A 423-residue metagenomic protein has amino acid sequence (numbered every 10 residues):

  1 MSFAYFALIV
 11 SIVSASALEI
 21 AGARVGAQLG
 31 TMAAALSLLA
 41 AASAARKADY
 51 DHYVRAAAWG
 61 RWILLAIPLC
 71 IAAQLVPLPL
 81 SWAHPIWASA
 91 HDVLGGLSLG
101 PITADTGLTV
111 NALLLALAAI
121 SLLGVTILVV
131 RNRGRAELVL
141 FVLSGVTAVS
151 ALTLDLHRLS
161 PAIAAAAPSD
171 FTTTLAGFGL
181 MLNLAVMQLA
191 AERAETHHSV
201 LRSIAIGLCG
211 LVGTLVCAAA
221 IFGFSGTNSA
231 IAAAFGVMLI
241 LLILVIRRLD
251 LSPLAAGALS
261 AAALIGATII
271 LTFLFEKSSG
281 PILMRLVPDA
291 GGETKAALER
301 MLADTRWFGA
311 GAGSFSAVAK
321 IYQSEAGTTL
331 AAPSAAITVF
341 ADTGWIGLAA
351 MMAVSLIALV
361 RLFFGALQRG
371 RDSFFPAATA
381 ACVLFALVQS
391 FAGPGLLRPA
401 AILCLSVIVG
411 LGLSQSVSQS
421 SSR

Functional and structural regions predicted by a protein language model:
S2-A4, A17-V25, S225, G309: Conserved luminal/periplasmic juxtamembrane motif of membrane-embedded glycan-processing enzymes
Y5-A17, A34-A41, L108-K277, V318 (+1 more regions): Alpha-helical transmembrane segments of multi-pass inner-membrane proteins
F6-A21, L38-I120, T214-V216, A220: N-terminal hydrophobic segments of proteins, predominantly signal-anchor/transmembrane helices of inner/organellar
R24-A41, A58, V237, R306: Loop-to-helix transition at the N-terminal end of transmembrane alpha-helices
I71, L75-L94, L156-S160, I269-G311: Aromatic-rich transmembrane-lumenal/periplasmic boundary elements in polytopic membrane proteins
Q74, T294-L330, T343-A350: TM-adjacent membrane-interface loops and short helices in multi-pass inner/ER membrane proteins
A83-T103, A312-D342: Interfacial juxtamembrane loops and adjacent helix segments that form the catalytic/substrate-binding surfaces
Q419-R423: Short, charged juxtamembrane terminal tails flanking transmembrane helices
